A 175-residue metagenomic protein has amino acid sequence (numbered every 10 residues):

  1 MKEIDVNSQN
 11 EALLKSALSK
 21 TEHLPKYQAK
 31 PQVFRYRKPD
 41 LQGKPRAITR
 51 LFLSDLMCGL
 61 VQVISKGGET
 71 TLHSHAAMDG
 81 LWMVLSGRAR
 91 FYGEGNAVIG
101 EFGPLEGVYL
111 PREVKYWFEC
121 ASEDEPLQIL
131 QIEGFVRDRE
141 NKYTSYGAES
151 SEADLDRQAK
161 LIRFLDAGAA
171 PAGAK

Functional and structural regions predicted by a protein language model:
M1-L56, T71-L72, S145-K175: A short, N-terminal "cap"/entry segment at the start of jelly-roll beta-barrel domains of the cupin/DSBH fold
D55-L56, A77, N96, E123-E125: Short strand-connecting beta-turns/loops that link adjacent beta-strands
Q62-S65, S74-F91, I132-F135: Short, conserved beta-strand element in jelly-roll/cupin
R88-R90, K115, P126: Structural motif
N96-R112: Short acidic-glycine-tyrosine-enriched beta hairpin
Y109, D124-Y143: A short hydrophobic beta-strand segment most commonly corresponding to one strand of the jelly-roll/cupin
F118-S122: Asparagine-centered strand-capping/turn motif at beta-strand->loop junctions
